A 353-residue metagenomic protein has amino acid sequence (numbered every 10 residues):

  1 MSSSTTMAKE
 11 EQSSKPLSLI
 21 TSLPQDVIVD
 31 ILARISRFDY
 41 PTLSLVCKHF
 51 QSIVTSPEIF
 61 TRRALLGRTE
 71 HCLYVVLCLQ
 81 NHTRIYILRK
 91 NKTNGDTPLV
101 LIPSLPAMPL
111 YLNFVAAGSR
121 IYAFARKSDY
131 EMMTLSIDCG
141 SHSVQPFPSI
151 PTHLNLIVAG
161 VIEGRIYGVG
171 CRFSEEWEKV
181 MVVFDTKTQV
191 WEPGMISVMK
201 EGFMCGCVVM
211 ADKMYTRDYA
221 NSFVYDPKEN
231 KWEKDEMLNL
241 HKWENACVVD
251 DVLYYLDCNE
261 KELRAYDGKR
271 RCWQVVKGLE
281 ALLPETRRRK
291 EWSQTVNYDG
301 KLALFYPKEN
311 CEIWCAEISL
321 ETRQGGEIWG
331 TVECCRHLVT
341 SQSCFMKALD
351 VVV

Functional and structural regions predicted by a protein language model:
M1-L23, D30: CRL adaptor-proximal regions
L19, L23-P41, V46-V54, I59: Short hydrophobic alpha-helical "box" of cullin-RING ligase substrate receptors that recruits the CRL scaffold
E58-M133: F-box-proximal linker/hinge
F60-R68, N113-A117, G160-I162, G206-M210 (+3 more regions): Structural signature of eukaryotic scaffold interfaces centered on beta-propeller domains
Q80-N81, S128-D129, F173-E175, E260 (+1 more regions): Short glycine/acidic-enriched loop and turn motifs that connect beta-strands
I102-V252, W314: A sequence/structural signal of beta-propeller blade repeats
K261-V353: C-terminal closing repeat unit and adjoining cap/tail of repeat-based domains
